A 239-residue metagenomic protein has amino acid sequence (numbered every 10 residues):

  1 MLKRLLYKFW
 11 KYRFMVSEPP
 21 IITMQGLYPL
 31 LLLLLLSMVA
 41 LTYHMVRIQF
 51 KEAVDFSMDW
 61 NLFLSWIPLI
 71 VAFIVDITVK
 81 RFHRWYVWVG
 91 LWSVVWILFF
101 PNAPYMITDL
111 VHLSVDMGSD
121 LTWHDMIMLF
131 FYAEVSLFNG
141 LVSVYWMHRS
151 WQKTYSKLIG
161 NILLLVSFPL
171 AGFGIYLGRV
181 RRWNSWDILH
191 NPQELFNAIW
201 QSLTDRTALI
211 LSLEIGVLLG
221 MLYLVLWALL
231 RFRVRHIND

Functional and structural regions predicted by a protein language model:
W10, N61-I77: Central hydrophobic cores of alpha-helical transmembrane segments in multi-pass inner-membrane proteins across all
I21-I22, I77-W88, R149-I159: Membrane-interface helix-boundary motifs at transmembrane edges
Q25-L41, V94, V166: Alpha-helical transmembrane segments
L27, F56-S57, I127, N184 (+1 more regions): Membrane-interface transmembrane-helix boundary segments in multi-pass integral membrane proteins
H44-F56, V75-R81: Short, hydrophobic transmembrane alpha-helix segments
S93-P101, L163-V180: Hydrophobic alpha-helical membrane-insertion segments
F138-W151, I215-H236: Transmembrane alpha-helical segments in integral membrane proteins
G172-E194: Juxtamembrane non-transmembrane "cap" segments at the membrane-aqueous interface of multi-pass membrane proteins
